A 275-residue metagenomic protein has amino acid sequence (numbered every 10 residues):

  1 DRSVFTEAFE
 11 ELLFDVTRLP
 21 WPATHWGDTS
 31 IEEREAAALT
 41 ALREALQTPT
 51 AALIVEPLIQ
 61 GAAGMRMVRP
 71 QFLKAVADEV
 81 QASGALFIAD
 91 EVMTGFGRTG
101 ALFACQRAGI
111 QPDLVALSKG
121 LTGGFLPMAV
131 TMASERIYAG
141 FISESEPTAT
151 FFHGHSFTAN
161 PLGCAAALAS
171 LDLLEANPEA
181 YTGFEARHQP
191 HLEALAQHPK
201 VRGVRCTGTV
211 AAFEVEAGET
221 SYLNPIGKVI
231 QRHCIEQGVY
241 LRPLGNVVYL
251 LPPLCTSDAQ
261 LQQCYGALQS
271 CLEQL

Functional and structural regions predicted by a protein language model:
D1-L275: Conserved N-terminal phosphate-binding loop of PLP-dependent enzymes in the Aspartate aminotransferase
